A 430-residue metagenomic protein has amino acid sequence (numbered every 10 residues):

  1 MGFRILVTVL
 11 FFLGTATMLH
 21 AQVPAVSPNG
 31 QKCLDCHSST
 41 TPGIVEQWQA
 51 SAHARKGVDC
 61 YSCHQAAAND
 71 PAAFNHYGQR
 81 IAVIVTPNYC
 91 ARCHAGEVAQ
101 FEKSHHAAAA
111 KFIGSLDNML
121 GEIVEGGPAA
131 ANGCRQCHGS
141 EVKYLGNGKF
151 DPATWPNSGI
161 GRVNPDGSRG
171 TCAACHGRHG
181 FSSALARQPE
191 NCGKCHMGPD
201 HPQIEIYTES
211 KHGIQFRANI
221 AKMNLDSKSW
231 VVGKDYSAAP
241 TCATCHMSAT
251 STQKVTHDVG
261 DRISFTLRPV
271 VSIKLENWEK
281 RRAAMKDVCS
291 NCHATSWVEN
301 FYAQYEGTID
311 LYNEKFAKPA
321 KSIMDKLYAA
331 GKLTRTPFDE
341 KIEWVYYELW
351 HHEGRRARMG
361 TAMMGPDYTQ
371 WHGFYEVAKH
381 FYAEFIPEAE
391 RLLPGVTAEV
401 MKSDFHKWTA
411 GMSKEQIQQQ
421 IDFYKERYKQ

Functional and structural regions predicted by a protein language model:
M1-I5: Positively charged n-region of N-terminal signal peptides that target proteins for export
L6-T17: Bacterial N-terminal signal peptides
A21-Q430: Short sequence/structural segments immediately N-terminal
